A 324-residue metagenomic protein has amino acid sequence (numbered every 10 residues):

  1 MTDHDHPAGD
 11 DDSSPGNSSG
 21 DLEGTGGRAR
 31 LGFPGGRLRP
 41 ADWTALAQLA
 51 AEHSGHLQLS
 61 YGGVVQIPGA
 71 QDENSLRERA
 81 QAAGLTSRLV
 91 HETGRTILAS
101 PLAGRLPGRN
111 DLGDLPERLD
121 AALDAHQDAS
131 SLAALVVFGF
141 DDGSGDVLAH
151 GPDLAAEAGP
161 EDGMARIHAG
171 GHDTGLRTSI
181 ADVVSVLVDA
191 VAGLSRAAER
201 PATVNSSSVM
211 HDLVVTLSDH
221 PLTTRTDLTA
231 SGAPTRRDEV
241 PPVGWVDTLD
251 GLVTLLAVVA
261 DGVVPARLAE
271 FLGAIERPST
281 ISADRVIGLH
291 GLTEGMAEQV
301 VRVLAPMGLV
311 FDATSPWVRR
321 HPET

Functional and structural regions predicted by a protein language model:
T2-A8, D21-H168, H172-S185, T254-T324: Small-residue-enriched alpha-helical segments and adjacent helix-cap loops that form tight helix-helix packing
T2-L22, D42, L228-D247, G251-L255: Intrinsically disordered, low-complexity polar/charged tails and linkers
E157-V240, E270: An acidic, glycine-/histidine-flanked metal-binding catalytic module
